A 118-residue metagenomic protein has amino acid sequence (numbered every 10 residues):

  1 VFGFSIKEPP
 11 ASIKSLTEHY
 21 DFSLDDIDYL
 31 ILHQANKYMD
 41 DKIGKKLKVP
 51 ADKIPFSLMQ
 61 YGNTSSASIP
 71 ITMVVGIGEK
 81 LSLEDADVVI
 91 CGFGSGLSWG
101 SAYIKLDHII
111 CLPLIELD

Functional and structural regions predicted by a protein language model:
V1-Y29: Oxyanion-binding "anion nests"
I6, P10, D28-D118: Claisen-condensing/thiolase-fold acyl-transfer catalytic domains that form or cleave C-C bonds in fatty acid
